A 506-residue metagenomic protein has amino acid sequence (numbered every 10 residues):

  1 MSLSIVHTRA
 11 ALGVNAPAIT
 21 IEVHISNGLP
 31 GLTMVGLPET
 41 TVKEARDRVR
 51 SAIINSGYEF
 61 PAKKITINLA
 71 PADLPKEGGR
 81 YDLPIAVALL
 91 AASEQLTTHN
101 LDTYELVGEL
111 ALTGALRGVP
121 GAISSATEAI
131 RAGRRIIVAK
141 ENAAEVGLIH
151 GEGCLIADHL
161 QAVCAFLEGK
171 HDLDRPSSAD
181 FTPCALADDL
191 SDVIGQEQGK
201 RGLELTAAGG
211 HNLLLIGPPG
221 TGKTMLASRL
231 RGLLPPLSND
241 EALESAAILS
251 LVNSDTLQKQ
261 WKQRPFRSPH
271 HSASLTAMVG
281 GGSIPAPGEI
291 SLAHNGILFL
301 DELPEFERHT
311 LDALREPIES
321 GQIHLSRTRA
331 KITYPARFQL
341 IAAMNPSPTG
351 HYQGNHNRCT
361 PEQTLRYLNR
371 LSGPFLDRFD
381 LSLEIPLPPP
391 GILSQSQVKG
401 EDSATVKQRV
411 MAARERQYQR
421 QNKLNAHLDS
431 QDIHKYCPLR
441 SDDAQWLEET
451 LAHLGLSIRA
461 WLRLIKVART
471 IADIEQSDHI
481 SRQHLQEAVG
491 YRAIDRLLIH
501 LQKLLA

Functional and structural regions predicted by a protein language model:
M1-L214, P218-T224, W261, S326 (+1 more regions): Peripheral, non-AAA+ core regions of ATP-driven protein-machinery
V35-R46, P61, N68-G78, I284-P285 (+2 more regions): Basic, amphipathic alpha-helical bundle interface domains used for macromolecular binding and assembly
F60-K63, N100-L101, R131, H150-G151 (+7 more regions): Short loop/turn elements that form and flank the Walker-type P-loop nucleotide-binding site in RecA-like NTPase cores
T113, L300, F306-E307, G350: Catalytic P-loop NTPase motifs of RecA-like helicase/translocase cores
G202-T206, K259-P265, L275-L298, K331: Conserved alpha-helical scaffold flanking the Walker A/P-loop in AAA+ ATPase domains
L215-D255, S320: Walker A/P-loop
E241-S274, G281-G282, L428-H434, P438 (+2 more regions): Conserved inter-motif catalytic segment of the P-loop NTP-binding fold
N295, D301-L303, A313: Walker B catalytic acidic pair
